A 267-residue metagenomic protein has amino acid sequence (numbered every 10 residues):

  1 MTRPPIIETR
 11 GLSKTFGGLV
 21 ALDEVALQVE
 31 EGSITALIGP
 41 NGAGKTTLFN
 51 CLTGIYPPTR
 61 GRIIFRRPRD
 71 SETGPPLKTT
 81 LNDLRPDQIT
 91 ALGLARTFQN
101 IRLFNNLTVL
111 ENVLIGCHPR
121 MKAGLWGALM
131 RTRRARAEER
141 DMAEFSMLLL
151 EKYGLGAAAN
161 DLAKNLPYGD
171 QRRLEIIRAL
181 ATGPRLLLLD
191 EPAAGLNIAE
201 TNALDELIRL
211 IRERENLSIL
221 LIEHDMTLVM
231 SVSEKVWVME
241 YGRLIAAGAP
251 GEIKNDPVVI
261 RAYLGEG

Functional and structural regions predicted by a protein language model:
T2-G267: Glycine-rich phosphate-binding loops of nucleotide-dependent enzymes
